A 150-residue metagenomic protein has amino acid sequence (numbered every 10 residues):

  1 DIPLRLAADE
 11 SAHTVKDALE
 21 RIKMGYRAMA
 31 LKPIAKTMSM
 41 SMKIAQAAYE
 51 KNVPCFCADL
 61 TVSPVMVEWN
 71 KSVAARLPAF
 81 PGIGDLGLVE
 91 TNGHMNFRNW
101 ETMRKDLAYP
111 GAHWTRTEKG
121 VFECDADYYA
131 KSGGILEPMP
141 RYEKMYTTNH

Functional and structural regions predicted by a protein language model:
D1-L60, V67: Catalytic core of soluble alpha/beta enzymes
T61-H150: Flexible C-terminal active-site loop/helix
